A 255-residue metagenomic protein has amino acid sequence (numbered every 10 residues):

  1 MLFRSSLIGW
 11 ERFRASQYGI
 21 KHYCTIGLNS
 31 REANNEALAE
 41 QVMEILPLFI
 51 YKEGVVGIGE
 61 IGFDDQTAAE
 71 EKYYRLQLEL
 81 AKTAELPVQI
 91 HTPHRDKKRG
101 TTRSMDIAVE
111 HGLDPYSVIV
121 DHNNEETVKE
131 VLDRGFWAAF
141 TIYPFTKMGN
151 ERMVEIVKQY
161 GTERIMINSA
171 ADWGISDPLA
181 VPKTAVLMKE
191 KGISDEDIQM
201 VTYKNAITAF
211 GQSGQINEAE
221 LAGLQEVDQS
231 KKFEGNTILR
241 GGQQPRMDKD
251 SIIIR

Functional and structural regions predicted by a protein language model:
M1-A84, I90, R95, T102-R103 (+1 more regions): Mid-domain alpha/beta scaffold segments of enzyme catalytic cores
L7-E11, S104-V109, A185-K189: Short, well-ordered amphipathic alpha-helices
Q17-Y18, E110-D114, Y160-G161, E190-E196: Short helix-capping segments at alpha-helix termini
C24, E60, A81, A138 (+3 more regions): Conserved, mostly hydrophobic/aromatic
I61, Y160-P178, I198: Short acidic/histidine-rich active-site segments
A68, K98-M105, V128-R134, M148-K158 (+2 more regions): Histidine/acidic-residue-rich catalytic or RNA/ligand-binding cores of hydrolases and nuclease-related proteins
E79-E155, R164-M166: Catalytic pocket-lining loop regions of alpha/beta-barrel enzymes, especially the amidohydrolase/enolase/GH5 lineages
P182, V186-R255: Mid-to-C-terminal alpha-helical segments outside catalytic/metal-binding sites
